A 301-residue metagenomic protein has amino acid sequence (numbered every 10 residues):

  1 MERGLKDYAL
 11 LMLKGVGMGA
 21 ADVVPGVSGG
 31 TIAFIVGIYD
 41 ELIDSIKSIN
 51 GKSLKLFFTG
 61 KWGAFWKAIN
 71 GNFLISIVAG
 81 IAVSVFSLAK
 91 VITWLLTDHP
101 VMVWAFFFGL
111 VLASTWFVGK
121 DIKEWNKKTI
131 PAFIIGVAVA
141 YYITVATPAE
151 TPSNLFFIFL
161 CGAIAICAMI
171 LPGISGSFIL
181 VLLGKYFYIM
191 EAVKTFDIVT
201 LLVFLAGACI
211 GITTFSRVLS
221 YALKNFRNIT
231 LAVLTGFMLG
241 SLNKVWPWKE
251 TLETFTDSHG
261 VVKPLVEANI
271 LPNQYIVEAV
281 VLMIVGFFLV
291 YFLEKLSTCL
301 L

Functional and structural regions predicted by a protein language model:
E2-D22, T31-L301: Multi-pass membrane proteins that catalyze or facilitate reactions on polyprenyl-/lipid-phosphate substrates and their
